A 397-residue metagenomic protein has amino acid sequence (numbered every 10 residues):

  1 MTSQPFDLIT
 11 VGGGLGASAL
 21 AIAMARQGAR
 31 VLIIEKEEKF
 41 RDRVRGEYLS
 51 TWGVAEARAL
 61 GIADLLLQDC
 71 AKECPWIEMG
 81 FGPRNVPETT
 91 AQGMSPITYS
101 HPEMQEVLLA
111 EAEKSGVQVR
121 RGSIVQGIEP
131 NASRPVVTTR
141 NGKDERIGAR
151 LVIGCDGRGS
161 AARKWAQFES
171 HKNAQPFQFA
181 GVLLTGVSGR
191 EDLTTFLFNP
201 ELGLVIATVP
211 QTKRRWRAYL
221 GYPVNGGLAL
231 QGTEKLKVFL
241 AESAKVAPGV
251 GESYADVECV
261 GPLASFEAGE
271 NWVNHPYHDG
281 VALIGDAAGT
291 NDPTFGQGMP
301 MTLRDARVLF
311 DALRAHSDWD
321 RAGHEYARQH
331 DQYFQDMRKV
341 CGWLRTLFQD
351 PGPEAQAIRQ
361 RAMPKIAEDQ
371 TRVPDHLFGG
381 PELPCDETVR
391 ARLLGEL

Functional and structural regions predicted by a protein language model:
T2-G16: Beta1/beta-strand and adjacent pyrophosphate-binding region of the FAD-binding site in flavoprotein oxidoreductases
T2-P5, A55, A59, A63-W165 (+2 more regions): Conserved N-terminal helical subregion
A25-R45: Glycine-rich FAD pyrophosphate-binding loop
E38-R58: Conserved N-terminal glycine-rich FAD pyrophosphate-binding loop of Rossmann-like flavoproteins
R134-E145, L151-L263: Conserved FAD-binding catalytic core of PHBH/FMO-like flavoproteins
L230-D320: FAD/FMN-dependent oxidoreductases across multiple families
D311-L397: C-terminal helical "tail/cap" subdomain of flavin- and related membrane-associated enzymes
